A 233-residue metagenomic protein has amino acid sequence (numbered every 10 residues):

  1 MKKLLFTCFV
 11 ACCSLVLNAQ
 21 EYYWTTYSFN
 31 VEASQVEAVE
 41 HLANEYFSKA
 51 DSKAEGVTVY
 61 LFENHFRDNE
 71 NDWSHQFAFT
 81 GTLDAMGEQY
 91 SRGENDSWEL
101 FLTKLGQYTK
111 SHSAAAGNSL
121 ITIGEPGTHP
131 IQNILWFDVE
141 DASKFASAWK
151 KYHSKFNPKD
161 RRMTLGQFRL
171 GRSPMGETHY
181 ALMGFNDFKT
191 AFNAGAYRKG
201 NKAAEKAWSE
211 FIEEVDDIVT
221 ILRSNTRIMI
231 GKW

Functional and structural regions predicted by a protein language model:
K3-L17: Sec-dependent N-terminal signal peptides
A19-W233: Short S/T/G/P-rich N-terminal loop/turn motif that feeds into the first structured element of a domain
